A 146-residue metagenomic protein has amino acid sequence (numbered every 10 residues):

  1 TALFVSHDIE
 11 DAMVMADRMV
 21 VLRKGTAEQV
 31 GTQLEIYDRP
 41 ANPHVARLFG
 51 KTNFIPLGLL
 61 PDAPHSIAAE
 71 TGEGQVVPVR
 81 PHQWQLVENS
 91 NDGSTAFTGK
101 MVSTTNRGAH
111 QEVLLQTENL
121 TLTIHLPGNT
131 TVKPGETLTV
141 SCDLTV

Functional and structural regions predicted by a protein language model:
T1-V5: Conserved H-loop
D8-V14, L34-E35: Conserved H-loop
M13-A16, L48: Hydrophobic Walker B segment
R18, V30: Short, glycine/charged-rich "phosphate-handling" switch motifs in NTP-dependent and phosphotransfer domains
K24-T26: Conserved ABC ATPase "signature" C-loop
L34, G58-L60, V102: Conserved positions in beta-strands of structured domains
L34-D38, A46: Short acidic-hydrophobic catalytic motif
T52, A63-V146: Non-catalytic connector elements of ABC transporters
